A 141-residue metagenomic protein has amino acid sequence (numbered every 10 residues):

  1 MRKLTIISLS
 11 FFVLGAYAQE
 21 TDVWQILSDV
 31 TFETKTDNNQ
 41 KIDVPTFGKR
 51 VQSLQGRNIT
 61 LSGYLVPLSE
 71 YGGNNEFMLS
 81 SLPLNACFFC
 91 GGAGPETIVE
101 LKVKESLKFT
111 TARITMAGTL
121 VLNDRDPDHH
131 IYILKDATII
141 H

Functional and structural regions predicted by a protein language model:
M1-K3, A18-Q19: Absolute protein N-terminus
K3-L14: Sec-dependent N-terminal signal peptides
A18-H141: OB-fold and OB-like single-stranded nucleic-acid-recognition modules and their adjacent interaction interfaces
